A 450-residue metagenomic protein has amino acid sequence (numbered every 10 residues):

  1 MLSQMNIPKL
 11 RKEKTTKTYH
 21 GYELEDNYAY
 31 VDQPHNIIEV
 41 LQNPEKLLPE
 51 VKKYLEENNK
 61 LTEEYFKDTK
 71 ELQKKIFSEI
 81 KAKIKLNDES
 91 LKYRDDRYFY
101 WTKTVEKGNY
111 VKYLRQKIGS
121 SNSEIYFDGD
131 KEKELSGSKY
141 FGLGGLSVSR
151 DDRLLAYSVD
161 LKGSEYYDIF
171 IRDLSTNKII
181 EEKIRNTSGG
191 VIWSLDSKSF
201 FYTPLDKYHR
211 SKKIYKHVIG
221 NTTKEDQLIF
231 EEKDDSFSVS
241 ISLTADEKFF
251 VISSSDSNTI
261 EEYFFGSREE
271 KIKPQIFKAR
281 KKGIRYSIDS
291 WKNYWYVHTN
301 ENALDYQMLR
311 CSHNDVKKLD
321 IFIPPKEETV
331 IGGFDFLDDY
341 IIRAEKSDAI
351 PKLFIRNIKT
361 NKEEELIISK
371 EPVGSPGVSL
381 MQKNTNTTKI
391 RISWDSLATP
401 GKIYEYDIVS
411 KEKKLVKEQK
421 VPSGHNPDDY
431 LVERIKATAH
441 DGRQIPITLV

Functional and structural regions predicted by a protein language model:
L2-E25, Q33-E39: Charged, compositionally biased N-terminal leader segments and the immediate start of the first structured element
Y22-L24, A29-Y30, P34-E71, K75-P446 (+1 more regions): Peripheral, non-catalytic segments that deliver or gate enzyme domains
